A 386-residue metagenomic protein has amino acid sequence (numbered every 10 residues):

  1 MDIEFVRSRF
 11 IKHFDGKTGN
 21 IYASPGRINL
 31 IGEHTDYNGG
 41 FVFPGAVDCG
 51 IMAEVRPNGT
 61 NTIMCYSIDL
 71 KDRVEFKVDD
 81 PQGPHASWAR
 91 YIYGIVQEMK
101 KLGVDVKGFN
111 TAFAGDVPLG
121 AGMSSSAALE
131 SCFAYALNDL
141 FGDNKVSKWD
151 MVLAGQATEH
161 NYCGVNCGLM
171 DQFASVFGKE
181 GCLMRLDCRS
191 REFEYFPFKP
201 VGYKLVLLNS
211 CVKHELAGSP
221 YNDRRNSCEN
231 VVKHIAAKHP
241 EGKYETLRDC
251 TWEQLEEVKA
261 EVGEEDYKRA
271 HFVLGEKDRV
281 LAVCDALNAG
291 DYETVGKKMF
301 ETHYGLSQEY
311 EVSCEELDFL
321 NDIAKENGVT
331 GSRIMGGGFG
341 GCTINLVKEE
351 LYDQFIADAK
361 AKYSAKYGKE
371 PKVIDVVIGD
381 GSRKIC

Functional and structural regions predicted by a protein language model:
M1-R27, M52-H85, C182-G331, L346-C386: C-terminal nucleotide
M1-Y22, I28-G32, Y37, F41 (+5 more regions): Gly/Ser-rich oxyanion-binding loop with an adjacent helix/lid that shapes the negatively charged ligand pocket
G39-A46, R224-R225: Short Gly/aromatic-enriched secondary-structure transition segments
P44-A46, E54-P57, G103: Short, charge-rich binding segments
T111-F113, L208-S210, T343: A structural signal for short, well-ordered beta-strand segments
A128, C342-L346: FabD-like malonyl-/acyl-CoA
F339: Glycine-rich phosphate-binding loop
